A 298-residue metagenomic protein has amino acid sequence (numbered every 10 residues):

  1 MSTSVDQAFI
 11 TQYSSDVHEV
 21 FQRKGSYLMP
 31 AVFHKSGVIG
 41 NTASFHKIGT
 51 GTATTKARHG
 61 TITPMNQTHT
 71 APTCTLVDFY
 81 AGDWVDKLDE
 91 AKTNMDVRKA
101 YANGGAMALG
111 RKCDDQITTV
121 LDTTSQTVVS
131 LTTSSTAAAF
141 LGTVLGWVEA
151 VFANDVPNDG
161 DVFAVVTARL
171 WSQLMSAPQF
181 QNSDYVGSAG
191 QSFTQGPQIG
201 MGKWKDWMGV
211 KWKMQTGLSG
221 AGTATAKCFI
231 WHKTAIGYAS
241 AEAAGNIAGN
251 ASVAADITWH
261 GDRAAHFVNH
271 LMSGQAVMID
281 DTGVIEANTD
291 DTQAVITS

Functional and structural regions predicted by a protein language model:
M1-T75, T282-V284, T289-S298: N-terminal "assembly arms/tails" that initiate or stabilize quaternary assembly in self-assembling proteins
F9, V97-Y101, L109, A139-V144: Short amphipathic alpha-helical segments
Q12-F21, M29, V144-V148, T234-S252: Short, Φ-rich (hydrophobic/aromatic) sequence segments
F45-K47, T68-V128, N154-A168, A251-M278: Long, contiguous amphipathic alpha-helices that act as assembly "spine/axial" helices in icosahedral shell and virion
Q126-G202: Extended, solvent-exposed, turn-rich assembly/linker loops in the middle of proteins
T127-A138, G220, T225, I285 (+1 more regions): Solvent-exposed, low-complexity segments and loops of surface/extracellular structural proteins
A168, Q191-G274, M278-T282: Internal mixed-charge
